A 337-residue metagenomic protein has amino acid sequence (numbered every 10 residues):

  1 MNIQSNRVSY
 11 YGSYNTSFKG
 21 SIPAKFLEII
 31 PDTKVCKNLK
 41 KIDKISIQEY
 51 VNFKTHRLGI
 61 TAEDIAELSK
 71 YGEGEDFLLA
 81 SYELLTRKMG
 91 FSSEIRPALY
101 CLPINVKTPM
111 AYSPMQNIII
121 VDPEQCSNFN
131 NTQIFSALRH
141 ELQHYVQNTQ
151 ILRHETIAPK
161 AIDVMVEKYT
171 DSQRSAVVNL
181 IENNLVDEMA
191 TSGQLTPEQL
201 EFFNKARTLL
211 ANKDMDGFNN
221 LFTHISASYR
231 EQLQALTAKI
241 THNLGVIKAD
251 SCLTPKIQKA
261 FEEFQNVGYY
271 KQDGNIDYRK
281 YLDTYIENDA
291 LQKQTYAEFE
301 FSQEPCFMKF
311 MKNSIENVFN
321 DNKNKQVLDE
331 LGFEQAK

Functional and structural regions predicted by a protein language model:
M1-L27, F333-K337: Non-Sec secretion/translocation targeting segments of pathogen effectors
P31-K34, N38-Q116: Auxiliary, metal-adjacent structural segments of Zn-dependent hydrolase domains
G74, F135, L282, I286: Hydrophobic (often cysteine-bearing) scaffold residues that line and stabilize catalytic clefts of nucleotide/cofactor
I118-L138: Short pre-active-site segment immediately N-terminal to the catalytic Zn-binding motif
T132, N148-I276: Post-HEXXH active-site segment of zinc metalloproteases
S136-T149: Active-site recognition of the HExxH zinc-binding catalytic motif
I276-Y296: Active-site metal-coordination segments of metallo-dependent hydrolases
Q294-D321: Short helix/loop segments within enzyme catalytic domains that coordinate or immediately flank catalytic cofactors
